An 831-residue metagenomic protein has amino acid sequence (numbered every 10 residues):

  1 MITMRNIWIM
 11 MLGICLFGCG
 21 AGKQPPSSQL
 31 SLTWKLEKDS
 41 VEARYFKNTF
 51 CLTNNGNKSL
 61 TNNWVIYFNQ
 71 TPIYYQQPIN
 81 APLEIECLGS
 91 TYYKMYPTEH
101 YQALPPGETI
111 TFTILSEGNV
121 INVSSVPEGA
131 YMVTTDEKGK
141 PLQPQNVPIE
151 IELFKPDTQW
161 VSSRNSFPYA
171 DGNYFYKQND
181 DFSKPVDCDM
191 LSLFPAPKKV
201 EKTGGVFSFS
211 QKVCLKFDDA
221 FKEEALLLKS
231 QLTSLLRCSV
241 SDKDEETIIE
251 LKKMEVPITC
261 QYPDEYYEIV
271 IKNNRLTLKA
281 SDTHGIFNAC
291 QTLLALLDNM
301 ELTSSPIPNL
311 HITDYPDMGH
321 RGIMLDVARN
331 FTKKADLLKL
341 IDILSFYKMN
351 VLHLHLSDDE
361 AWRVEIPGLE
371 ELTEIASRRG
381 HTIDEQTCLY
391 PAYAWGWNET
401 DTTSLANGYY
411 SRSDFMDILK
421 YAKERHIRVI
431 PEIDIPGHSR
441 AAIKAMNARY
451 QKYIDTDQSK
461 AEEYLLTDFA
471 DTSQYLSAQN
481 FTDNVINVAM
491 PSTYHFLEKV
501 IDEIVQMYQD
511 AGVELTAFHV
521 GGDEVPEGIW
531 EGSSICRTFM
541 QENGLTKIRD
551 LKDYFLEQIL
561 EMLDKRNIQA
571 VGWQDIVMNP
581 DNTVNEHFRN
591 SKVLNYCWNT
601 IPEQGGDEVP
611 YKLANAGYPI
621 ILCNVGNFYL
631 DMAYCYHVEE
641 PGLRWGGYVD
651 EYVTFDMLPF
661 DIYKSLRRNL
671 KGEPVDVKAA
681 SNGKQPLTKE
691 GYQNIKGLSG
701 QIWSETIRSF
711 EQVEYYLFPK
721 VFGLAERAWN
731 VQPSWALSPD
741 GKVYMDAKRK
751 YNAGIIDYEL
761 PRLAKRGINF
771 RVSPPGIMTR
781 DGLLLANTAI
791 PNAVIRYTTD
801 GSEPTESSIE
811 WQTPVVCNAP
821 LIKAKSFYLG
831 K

Functional and structural regions predicted by a protein language model:
K23-R44: Low-complexity, acidic Ser/Thr/Pro/Gly-rich terminal tails and inter-domain linkers that flank the onset of structured
Q24-P25, Y131-P316, G572-P580, P761 (+3 more regions): Acidic, contiguous N-terminal accessory segments
K38, C51-K58, A489-M490: Asparagine-centered strand-capping/turn motif at beta-strand->loop junctions
S40, K58-G89, E128-Y131: Short acidic, flexible loop segments centered on an aromatic residue
K216, L737, G741-K831: Short, compositionally stereotyped local motifs that mark structural "simplifiers"
P263-N484, M490-Q509, V513-A517, S699: Feature activates predominantly on carbohydrate-active enzymes
S477-K592, T600-G605, P610-K612: Active-site neighborhood of glycoside hydrolase catalytic domains
Q569-V577, N582-G782: Flexible, acidic glycine-rich loops studded with aromatic residues
